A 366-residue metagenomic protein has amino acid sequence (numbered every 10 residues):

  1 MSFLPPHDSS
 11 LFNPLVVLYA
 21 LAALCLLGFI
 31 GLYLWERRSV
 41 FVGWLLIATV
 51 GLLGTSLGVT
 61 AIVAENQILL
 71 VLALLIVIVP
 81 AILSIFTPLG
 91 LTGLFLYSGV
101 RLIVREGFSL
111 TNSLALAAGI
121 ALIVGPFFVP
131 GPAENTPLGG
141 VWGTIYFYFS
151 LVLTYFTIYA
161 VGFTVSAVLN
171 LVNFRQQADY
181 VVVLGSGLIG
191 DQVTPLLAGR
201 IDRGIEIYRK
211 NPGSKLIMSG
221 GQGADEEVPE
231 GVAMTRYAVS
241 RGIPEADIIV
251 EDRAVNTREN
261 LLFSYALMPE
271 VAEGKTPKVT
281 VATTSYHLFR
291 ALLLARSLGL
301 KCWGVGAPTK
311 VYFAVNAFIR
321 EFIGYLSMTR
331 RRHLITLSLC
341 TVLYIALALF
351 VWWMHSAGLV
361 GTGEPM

Functional and structural regions predicted by a protein language model:
M1-R175, V271-K278, A282-M366: Extended hydrophobic blocks
L138, W142-L151, I158, G162-T164 (+1 more regions): A structural signal for short, hydrophobic/glycine-enriched beta-strand patches
